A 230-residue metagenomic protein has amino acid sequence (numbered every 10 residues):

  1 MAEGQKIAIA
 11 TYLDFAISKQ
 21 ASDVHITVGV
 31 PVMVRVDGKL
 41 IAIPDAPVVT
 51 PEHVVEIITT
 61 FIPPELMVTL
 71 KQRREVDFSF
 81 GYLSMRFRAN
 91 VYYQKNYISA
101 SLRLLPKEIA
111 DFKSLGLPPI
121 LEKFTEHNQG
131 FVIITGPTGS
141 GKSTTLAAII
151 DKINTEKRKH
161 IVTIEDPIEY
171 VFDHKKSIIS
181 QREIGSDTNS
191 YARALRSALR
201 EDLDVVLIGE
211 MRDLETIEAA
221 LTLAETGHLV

Functional and structural regions predicted by a protein language model:
A2-I133, T145: N-terminal "pre-motor" subdomain/linker immediately upstream of P-loop NTPase catalytic cores
L13, L121, I150, L195 (+1 more regions): Generic hydrophobic/aromatic pocket-lining and core-packing "Φ" positions
L40-I41, P167, L199-V230: Conserved P-loop NTPase nucleotide-binding/switch module
I109-K113, N189-R193, D213-I217: Switch II of P-loop NTPase G domains
E122, E126, V132, A147-D202: P-loop NTPase switch/communication element
I134-T135, I208: Residues at the beta-strand->loop junction immediately N-terminal to the Walker
T138: The conserved Walker
G141: Conserved glycine(s) of the Walker
